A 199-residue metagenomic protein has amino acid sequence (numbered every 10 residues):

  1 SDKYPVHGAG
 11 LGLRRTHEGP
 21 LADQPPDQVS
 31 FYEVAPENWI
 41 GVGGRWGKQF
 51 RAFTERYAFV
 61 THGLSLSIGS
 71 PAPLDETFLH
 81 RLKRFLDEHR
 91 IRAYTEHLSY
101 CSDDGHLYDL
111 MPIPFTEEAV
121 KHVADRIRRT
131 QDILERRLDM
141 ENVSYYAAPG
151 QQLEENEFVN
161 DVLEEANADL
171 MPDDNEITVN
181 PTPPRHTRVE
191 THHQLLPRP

Functional and structural regions predicted by a protein language model:
S1-L21: Boundary/entry segment of secreted carbohydrate-active catalytic domains
E18-P20, P36-W46, S67-E76, Y146-Q152 (+1 more regions): Acidic-and-aromatic substrate-binding clefts and catalytic sites of carbohydrate-active enzymes
L21-D27, G44-T61, T77-R92, Q131-I133 (+2 more regions): Acidic (Asp/Glu)-rich catalytic clusters
P26, S30-F31, G63-I68: Non-catalytic, usually N-terminal nucleic-acid engagement modules in DNA/RNA processing proteins
Y32, Y94, D173: Conserved, mostly hydrophobic/aromatic
D75-D169: Active-site acidic/histidine proton-transfer and metal-coordination neighborhood in alpha/beta enzyme cores
D173, I177-P199: N-terminal low-complexity segments that are often proline-rich with Ser/Thr-Pro
